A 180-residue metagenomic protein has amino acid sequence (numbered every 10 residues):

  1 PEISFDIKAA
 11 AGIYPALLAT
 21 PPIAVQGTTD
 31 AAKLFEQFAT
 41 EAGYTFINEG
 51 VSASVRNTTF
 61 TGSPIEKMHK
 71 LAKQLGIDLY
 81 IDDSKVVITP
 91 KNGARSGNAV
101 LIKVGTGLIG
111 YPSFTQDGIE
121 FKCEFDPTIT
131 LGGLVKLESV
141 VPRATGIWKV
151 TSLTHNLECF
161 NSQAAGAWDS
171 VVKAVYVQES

Functional and structural regions predicted by a protein language model:
P1-I23, G27-T29, K33, N161 (+1 more regions): Beta-strand-rich assembly/attachment modules of structural machines
E2-Y14, E41-S113: Short beta-strand-centered interaction patches in the first periplasmic/extracellular domains of large envelope
I3-G12, G118-C123, V150, W168-Y176: Oligomerization/assembly interface segments of phage tail-like spikes and tubes
P15-T28, H69, K73, K91-V141 (+1 more regions): Surface-exposed, non-catalytic interaction/assembly patches
V25-K33, T58, G62-E66, D126: Soluble non-cytosolic domains of exported or imported proteins
K33-E41: Intrinsically disordered, low-complexity linker/loop segments enriched in Gly/Pro and charged/polar residues
R143-S180: Acidic, low-complexity/disordered segments
